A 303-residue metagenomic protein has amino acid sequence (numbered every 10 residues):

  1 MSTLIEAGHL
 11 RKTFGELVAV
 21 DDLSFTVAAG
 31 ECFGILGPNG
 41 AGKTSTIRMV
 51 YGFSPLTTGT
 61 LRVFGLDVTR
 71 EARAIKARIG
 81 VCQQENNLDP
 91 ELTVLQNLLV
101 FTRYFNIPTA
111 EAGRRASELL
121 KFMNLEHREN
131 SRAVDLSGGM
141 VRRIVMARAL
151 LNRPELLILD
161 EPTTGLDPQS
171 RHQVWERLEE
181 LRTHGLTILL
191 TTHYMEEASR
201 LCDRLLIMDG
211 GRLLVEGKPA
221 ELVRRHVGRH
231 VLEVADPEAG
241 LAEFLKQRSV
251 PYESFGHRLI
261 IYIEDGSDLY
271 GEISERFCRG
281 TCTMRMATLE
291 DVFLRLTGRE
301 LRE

Functional and structural regions predicted by a protein language model:
G59-R70, A74-I75: Conserved ABC transporter NBD signature motif
E91, R132-L136: Conserved ABC ATPase signature
L99, R103, A110-R128: Conserved ABC ATPase "signature" region
M146: Hydrophobic anchor residue at the start of the ABC signature
R153: Conserved catalytic motifs of ABC-family nucleotide-binding domains
L157-D160: Catalytic Walker B motif of ABC-type/P-loop ATPase nucleotide-binding domains
W175-E264: ABC transporter nucleotide-binding domain
